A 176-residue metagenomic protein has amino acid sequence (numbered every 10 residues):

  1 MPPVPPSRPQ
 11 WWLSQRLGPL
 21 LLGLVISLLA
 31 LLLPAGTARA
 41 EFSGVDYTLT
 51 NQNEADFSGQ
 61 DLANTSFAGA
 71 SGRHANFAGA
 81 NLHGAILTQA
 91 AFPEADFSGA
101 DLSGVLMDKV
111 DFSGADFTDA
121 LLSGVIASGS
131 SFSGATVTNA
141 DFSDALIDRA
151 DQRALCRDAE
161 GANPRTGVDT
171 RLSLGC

Functional and structural regions predicted by a protein language model:
M1-W11: N-terminal Lys/Arg-rich, disordered targeting/topogenic segments
P2, S14-G175: Tandem repeat scaffolds
